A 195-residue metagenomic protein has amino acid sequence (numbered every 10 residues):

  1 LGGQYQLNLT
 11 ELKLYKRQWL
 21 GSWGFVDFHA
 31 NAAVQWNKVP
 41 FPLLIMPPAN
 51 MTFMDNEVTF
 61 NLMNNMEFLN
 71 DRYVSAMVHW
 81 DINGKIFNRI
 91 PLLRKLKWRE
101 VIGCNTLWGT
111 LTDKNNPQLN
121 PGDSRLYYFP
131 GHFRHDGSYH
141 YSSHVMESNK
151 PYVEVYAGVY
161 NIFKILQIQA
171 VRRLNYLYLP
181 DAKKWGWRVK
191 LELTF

Functional and structural regions predicted by a protein language model:
L1-F195: Exposed, low-structure sequence patches enriched in small/polar residues
